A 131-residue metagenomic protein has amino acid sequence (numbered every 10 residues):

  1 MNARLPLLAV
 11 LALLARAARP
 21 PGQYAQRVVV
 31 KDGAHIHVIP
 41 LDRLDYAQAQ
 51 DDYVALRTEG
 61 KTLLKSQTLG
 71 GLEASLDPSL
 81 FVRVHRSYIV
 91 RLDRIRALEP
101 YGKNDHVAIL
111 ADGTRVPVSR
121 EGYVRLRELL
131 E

Functional and structural regions predicted by a protein language model:
N2: Active-site-proximal cofactor/substrate-binding loop regions of enzyme domains
L7-P117: Conserved binding/recognition cores within well-folded domains
S119-L130: Short, basic/aromatic-enriched C-terminal tail that caps enzymatic domains
